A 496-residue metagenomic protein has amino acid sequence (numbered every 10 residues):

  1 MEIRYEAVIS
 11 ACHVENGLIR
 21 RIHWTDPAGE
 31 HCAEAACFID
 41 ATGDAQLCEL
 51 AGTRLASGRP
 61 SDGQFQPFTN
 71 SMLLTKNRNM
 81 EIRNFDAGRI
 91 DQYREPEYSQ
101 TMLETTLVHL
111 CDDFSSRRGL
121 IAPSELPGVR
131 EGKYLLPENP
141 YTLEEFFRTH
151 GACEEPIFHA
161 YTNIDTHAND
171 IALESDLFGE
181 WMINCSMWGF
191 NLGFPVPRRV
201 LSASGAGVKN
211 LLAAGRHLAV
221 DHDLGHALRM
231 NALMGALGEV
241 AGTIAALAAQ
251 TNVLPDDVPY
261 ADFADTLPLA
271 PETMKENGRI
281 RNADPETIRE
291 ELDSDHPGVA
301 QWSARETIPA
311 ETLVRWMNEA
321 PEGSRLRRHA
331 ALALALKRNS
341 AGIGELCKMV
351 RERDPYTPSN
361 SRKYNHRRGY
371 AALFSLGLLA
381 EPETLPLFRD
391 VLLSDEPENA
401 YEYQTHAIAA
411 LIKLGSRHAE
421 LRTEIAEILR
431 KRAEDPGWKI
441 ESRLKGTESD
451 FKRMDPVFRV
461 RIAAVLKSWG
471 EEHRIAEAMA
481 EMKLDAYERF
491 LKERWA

Functional and structural regions predicted by a protein language model:
M1-E2: N-terminal Rossmann-like dinucleotide/flavin-binding domain of flavoprotein oxidoreductases that bind FAD/FMN
Y5-E6, T25-C37, A41-R289, D293 (+5 more regions): Flavin (FAD/FMN)-binding glycine-rich loop and adjacent Rossmann-like elements that form
Y5-L18: A conserved short coil-to-beta-strand element within the FAD-binding core of flavoproteins
E15, A203-A206, A380, G415-E420: A short, structured loop/turn motif at beta-sheet edges
R281-R289, E306-A320, N339-N360, E381-D395 (+2 more regions): Amphipathic alpha-helical scaffolding segments comprising HEAT/armadillo-like alpha-solenoid repeats
D295-I308, R315, R325-S340, K348 (+4 more regions): Structural detector for internal amphipathic alpha-helices that build alpha-solenoid repeat scaffolds
P321-G323, D354, N365, E396-A400 (+3 more regions): Short inter-helical turns and helix N-cap capping residues of alpha-solenoid HEAT/ARM repeat scaffolds
